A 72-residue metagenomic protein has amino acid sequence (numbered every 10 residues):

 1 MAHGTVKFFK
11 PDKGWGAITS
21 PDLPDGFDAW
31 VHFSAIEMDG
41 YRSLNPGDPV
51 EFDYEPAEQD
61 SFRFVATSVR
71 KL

Functional and structural regions predicted by a protein language model:
M1-D12: Structural detector for short beta-strands of small beta-barrel domains
K13-T19: Short aromatic-glycine-enriched beta-strand elements
D22-P24: Solvent-exposed strand-loop boundary residues in beta-sheet-rich modules
F27-G40: Beta-strand/loop nucleic-acid-binding surfaces
E37-E51: Short nucleic-acid-contacting surface segments enriched for D/E, G, S/T with interspersed K/R
P56-L72: OB-fold/S1-family single-stranded nucleic acid-binding modules
